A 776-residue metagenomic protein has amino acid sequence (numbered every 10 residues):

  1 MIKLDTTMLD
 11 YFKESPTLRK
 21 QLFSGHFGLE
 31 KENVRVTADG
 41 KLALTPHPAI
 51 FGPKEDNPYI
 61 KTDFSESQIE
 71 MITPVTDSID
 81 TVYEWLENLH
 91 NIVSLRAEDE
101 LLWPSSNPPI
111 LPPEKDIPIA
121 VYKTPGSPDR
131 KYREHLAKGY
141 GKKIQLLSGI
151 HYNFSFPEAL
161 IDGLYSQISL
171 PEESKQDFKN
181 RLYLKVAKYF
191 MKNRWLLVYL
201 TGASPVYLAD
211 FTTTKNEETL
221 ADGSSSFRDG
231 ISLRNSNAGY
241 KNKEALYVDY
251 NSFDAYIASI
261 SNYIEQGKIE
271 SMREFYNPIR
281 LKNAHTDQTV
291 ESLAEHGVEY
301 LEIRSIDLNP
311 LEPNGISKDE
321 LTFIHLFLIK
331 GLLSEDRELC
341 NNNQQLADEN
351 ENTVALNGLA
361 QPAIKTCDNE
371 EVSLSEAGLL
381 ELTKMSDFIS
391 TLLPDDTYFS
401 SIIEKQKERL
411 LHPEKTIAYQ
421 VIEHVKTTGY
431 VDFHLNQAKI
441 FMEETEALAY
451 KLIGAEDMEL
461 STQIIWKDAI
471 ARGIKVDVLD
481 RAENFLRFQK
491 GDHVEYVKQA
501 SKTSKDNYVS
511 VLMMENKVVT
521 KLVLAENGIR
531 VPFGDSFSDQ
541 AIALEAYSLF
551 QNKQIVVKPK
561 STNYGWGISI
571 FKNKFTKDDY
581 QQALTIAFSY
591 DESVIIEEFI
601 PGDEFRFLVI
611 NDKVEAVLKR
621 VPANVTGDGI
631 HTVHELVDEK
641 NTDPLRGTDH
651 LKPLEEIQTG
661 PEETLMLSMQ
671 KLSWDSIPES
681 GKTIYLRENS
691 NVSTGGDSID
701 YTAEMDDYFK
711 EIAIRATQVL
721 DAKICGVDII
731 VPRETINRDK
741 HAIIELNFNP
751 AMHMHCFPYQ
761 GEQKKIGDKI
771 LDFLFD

Functional and structural regions predicted by a protein language model:
M1-I60, N342, N352-L460, I464-A471: Sequence termini and other peripheral, non-core segments
I2-A137, L146, K185: Terminal catalytic/cofactor-binding subdomain
E14-P16, K123-K138, K142, L146 (+4 more regions): Loop-rich catalytic cores of soluble enzymes, especially ATP-dependent carboxylate-amine ligases and other
L102-N107, N343-L346, V594-E598, F605 (+1 more regions): A short glycine-rich, hydrophobically flanked beta-strand micro-motif that places a catalytic Asp/Glu for divalent metal
E265-I279, I324-F327, G331, E335-D336 (+2 more regions): A long amphipathic alpha-helix within ATP-dependent nucleotide-binding catalytic cores
L448-M513, V519-L522: ATP-binding N-terminal substructure of ATP-dependent carboxylate-amine bond-forming enzymes
E456, N691-Y708, Q718-A722, V731-D776: C-terminal active-site "lid" helix and adjoining low-complexity regulatory extension at the edge of ATP-using catalytic
Y496-Q658, D707-K710: Active-site nucleotide/adenylate-binding loops and adjacent lid/helix of ATP-dependent enzymes
